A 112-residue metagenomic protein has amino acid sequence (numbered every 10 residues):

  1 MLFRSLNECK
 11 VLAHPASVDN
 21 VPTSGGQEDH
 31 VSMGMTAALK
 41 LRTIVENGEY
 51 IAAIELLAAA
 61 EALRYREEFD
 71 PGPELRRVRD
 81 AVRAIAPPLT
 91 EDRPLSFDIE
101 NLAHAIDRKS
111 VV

Functional and structural regions predicted by a protein language model:
F3-V112: C-terminal auxiliary extensions adjacent to catalytic cores
